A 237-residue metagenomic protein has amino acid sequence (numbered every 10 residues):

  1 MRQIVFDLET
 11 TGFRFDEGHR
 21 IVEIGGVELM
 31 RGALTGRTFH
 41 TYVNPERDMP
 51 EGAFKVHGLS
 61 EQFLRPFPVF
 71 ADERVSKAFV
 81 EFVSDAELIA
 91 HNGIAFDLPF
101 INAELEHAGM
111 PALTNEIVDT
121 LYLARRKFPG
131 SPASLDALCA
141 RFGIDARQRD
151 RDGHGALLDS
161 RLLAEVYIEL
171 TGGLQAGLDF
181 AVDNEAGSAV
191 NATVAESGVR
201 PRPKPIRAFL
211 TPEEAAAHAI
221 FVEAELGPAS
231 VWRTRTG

Functional and structural regions predicted by a protein language model:
M1-I4, L8-N115, R125-F128, A137-G153: Conserved non-catalytic scaffold segment of RNase H-like nuclease domains
F6, V118, L158: Active-site flanking residues adjacent to catalytic metal/cofactor-binding acidic residues
E87-F96, E104, S134-P201: Acidic, Mg2+-coordinating catalytic module of metal-dependent nucleases/exonucleases that use a two-metal-ion mechanism
S131: Glycine-rich, charge-decorated loop segments at or immediately adjacent to ligand/cofactor-binding or catalytic sites
S188-G237: Acidic, Ser/Thr-rich low-complexity intrinsically disordered segments
